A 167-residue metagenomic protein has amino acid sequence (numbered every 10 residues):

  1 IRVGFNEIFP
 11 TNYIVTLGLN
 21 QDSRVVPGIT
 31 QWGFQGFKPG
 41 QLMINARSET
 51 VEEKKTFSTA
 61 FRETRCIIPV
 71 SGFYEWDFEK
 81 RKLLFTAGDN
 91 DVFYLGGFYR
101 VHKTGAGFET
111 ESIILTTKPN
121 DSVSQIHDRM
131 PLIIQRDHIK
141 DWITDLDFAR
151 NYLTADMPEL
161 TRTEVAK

Functional and structural regions predicted by a protein language model:
I1-K167: Short linear sequence motif anchored by a di-proline
